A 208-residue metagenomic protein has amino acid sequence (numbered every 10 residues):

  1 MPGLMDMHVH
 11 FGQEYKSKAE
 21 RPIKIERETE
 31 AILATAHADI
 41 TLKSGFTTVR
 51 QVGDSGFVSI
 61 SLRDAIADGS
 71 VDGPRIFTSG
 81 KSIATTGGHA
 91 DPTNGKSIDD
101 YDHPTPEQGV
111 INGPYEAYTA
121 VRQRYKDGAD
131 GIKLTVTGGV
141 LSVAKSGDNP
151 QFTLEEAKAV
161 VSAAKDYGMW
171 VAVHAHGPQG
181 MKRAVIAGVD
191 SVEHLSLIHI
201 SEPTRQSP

Functional and structural regions predicted by a protein language model:
P2-Q13, A164, V171-P178, V192: Histidine-centered catalytic micro-motifs
P2-S70, T86-A90, E155, I186-A187: Metal-associated gating/positioning segment near the N- to mid-region
Q13, S17-E20, D72-E107: Metal-cofactor-binding active-site regions of metalloenzymes
E20-I32, Y101-T119, W170: Active-site mouth loops of central-metabolism enzymes
E30-A38, G113-Q123, H176-G180: Short, acidic/polar
L33-S59, G73-S82, A129-S142, W170 (+1 more regions): Divalent metal-dependent hydrolysis catalytic cores, especially in the metallo-beta-lactamase
D64, D68-P74, S79-K81, D148-V173: Alpha-helix-loop-beta-strand connector modules within alpha/beta enzyme cores
H199-P208: Single conserved hydrophobic/aromatic residue that forms the stacking wall/gate of nucleotide- or nucleobase-binding
